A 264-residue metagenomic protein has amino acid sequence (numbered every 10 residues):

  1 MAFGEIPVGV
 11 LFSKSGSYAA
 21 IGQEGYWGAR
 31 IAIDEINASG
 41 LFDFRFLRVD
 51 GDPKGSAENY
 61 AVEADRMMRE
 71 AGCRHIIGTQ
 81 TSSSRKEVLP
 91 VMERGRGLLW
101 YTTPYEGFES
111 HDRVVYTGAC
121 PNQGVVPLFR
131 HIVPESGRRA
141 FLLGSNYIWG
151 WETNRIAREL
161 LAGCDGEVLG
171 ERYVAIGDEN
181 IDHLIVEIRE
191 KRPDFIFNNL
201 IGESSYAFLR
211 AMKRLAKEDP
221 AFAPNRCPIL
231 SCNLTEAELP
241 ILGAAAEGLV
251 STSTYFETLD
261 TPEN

Functional and structural regions predicted by a protein language model:
F3, G9-R30, G51-G55: Extracytoplasmic "Venus flytrap"
G25, G40-G107: Beta-alpha junction/loop-to-helix N-cap segments that form part of ligand/metal-binding clefts
S39-G55, H111-R113, L161-D178: Short beta-strand elements in bilobed, periplasmic/extracellular small-molecule ligand-binding domains
R69-Q80, Y101-T102, F141-L142, R192-F208 (+1 more regions): Periplasmic-binding protein-like
S84-K86, V125, G150, I181 (+2 more regions): Short, well-ordered alpha-helical microsegments
V114-R172: An alpha-beta-alpha
L215-N264: Extracellular/periplasmic periplasmic-binding protein-like sensory domains
